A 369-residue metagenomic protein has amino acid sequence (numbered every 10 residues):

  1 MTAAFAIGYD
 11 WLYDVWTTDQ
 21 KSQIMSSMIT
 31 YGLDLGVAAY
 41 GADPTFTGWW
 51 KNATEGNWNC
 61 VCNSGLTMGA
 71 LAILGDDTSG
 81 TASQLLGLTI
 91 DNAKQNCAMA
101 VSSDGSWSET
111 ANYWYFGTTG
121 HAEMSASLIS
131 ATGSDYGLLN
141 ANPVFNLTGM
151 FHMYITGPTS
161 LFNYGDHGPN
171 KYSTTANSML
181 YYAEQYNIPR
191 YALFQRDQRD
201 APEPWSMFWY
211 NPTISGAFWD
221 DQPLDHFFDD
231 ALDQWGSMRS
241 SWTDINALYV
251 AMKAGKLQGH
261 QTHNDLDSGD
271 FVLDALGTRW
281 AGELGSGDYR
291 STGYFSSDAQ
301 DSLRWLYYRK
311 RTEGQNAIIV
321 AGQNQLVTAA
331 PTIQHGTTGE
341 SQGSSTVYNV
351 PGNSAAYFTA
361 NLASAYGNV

Functional and structural regions predicted by a protein language model:
M1-T156: Aromatic-lined, polymer-binding surfaces characteristic of secreted/periplasmic polysaccharide-degrading enzymes
Y9, D104, L161, Q315-A317: Generic secondary-structure boundary/loop-capping signal
Q20-W58, R190-P202, W280-Y289, G293-T312: Short, charged N-terminal helix-start/capping segments
W49, I73, Y113-R279, T346-P351 (+1 more regions): Carbohydrate-active enzyme catalytic cores, enriched for enzymes that act on polyanionic acidic polysaccharides
E109, Y164-D166, V320: Generic structural "secondary-structure junction" signal
V250-V347: Catalytic core of carbohydrate-active enzymes
G336-V369: Long, amphipathic alpha-helical stalk/connector segments used for oligomerization, subunit docking, or mechanical
